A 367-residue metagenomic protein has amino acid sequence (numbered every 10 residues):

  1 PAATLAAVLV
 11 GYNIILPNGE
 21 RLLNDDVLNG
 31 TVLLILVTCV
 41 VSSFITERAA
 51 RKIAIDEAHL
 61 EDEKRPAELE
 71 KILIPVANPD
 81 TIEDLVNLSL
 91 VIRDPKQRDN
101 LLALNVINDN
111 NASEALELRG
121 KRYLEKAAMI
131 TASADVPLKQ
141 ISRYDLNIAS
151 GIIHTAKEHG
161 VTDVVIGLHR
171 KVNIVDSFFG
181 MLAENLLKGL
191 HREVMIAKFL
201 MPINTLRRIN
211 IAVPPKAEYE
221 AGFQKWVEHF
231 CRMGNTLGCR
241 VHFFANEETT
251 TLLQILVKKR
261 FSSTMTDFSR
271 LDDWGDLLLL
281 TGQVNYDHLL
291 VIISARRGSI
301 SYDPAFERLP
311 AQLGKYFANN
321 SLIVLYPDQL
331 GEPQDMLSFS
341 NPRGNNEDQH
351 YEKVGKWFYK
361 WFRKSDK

Functional and structural regions predicted by a protein language model:
P1: Divalent metal-coordination and catalytic microenvironments
L5-A49: Structural signal for the N-terminal portions of transmembrane helices and their immediately preceding loop/interface
L33-T38, R296-G298, D328-E332: A short, acidic, flexible beta-alpha connecting loop/helix-capping segment that sits on the rim of active
K52, E63-Q283, L289-S299, F317 (+1 more regions): Structured cytosolic domains appended to multi-pass membrane proteins
A54-A58: Feature of multi-pass inner-membrane transport and sensor proteins that recognizes transmembrane helices together
F179-G180, A305-E307: Glycine-centered tight-turn and secondary-structure capping sites
F317-A318, K367: Post-transcriptional modification and biogenesis factors for structured RNAs of the translation apparatus
Y326-D328, P333-K367: C-terminal functional extensions of proteins
